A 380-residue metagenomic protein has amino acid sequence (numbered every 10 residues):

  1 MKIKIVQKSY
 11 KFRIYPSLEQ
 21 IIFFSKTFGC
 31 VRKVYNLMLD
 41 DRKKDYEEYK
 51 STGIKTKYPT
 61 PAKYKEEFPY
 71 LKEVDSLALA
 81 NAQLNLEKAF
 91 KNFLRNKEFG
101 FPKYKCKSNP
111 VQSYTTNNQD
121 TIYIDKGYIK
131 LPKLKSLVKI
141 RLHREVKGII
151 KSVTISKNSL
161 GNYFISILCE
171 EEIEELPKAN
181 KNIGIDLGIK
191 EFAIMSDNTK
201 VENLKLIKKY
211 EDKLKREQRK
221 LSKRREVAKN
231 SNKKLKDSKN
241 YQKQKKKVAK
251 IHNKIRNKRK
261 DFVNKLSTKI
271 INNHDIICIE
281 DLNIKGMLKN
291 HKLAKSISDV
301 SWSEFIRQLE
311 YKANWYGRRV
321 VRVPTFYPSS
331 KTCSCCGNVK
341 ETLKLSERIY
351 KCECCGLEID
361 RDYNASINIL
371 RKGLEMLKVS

Functional and structural regions predicted by a protein language model:
M1-S380: Nucleic-acid substrate recognition interfaces
